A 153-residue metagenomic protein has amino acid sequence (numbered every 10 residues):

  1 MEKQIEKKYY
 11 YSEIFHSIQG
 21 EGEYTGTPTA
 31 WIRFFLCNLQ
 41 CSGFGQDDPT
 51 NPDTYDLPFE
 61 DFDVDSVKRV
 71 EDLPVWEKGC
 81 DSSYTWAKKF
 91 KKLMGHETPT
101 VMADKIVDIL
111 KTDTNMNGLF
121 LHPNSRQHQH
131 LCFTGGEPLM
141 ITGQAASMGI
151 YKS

Functional and structural regions predicted by a protein language model:
M1-P28: Short, Lys/Arg-rich amphipathic segments at extreme N-termini
E2-I5, Y9-S12, L39-S153: Conserved Radical SAM active-site core
T27-T29, S147-M148: Short amphipathic alpha-helical segment that frequently serves as the phosphate-/nucleotide-binding helix
I32: Residue-level signal for inorganic ion chemistry
